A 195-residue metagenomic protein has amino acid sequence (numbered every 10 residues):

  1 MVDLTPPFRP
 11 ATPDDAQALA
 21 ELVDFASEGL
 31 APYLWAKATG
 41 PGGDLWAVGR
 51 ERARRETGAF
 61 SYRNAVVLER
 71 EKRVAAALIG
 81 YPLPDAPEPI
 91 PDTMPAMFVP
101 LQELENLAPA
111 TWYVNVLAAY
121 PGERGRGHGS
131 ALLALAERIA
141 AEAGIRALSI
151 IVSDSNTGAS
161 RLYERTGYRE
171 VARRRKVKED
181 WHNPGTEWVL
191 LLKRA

Functional and structural regions predicted by a protein language model:
M1-Q17, F25, P32-K37, K193-A195: Conserved N-terminal entry element of GNAT/NAT acetyltransferase domains
S27-A53, R63-N64, E88: Conserved GNAT-fold acetyl-CoA-binding loop/helix
R54-V67, L83-E88, Y113: A short helix-loop-beta-strand connector motif used in the catalytic cores of GNAT acetyltransferases and, in some
V67, R73-P82, Y113, A118: Conserved beta-strand in the GNAT
Y81-V116, K178-E179: Conserved acyl-donor/pantetheine-binding loop and adjacent beta-alpha core of acyl/acetyltransferases and related
A96-V99, R146-S149, S153-S160, E164-T166 (+1 more regions): C-terminal "cap" of GNAT-fold acetyltransferases
A110-V114, R124, L133, A140-I151: Conserved GNAT acetyl-CoA-binding A-motif
A119, G125-R138, E142, R161-R165: Conserved acetyl-CoA-binding loop-helix of GNAT-fold acetyltransferases
